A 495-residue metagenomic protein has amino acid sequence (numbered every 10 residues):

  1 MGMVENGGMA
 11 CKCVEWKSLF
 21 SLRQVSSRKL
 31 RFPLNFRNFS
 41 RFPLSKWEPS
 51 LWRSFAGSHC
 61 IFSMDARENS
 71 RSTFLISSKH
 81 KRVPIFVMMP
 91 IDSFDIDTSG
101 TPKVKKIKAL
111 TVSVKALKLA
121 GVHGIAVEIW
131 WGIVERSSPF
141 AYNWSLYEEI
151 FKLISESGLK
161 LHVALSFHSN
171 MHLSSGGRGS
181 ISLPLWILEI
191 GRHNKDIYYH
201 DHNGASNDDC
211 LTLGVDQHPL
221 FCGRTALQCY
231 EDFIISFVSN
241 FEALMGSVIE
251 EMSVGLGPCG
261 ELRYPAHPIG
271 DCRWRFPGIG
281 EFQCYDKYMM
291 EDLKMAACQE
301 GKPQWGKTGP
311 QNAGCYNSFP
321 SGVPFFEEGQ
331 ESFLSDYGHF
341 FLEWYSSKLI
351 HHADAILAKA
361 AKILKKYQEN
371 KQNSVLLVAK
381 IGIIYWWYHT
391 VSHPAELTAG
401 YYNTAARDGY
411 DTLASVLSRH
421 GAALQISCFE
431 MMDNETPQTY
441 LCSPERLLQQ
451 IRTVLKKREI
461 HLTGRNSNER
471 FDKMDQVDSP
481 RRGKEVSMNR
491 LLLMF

Functional and structural regions predicted by a protein language model:
M1-D65: N-terminal chloroplast transit peptides
V4, K103-G132, E149-A164, K359-K362 (+3 more regions): Catalytic domains of carbohydrate-active enzymes, especially glycoside hydrolases
V83-M89, H123-V127, L161-L165, E250-V254 (+5 more regions): Hydrophobic faces of well-ordered beta-strands that scaffold small-molecule active sites in alpha/beta enzyme cores
P90-V104, E128-W144, L211-D232, S335-H351 (+3 more regions): The substrate-binding groove and active-site-proximal loops of carbohydrate-active enzymes, especially glycoside
D95-K118, D408-L413, P444-L448, P480-G483: Short, acidic/polar
I107-D208, T212, Q228-G246, E250 (+2 more regions): Aromatic-lined substrate-binding rim segments of carbohydrate-active enzymes
H162, S166, N170, Y410-F495: Substrate-binding cleft of secreted/luminal carbohydrate-active enzymes
L188-A422: Polysaccharide-binding and catalytic clefts of secreted carbohydrate-active enzymes
